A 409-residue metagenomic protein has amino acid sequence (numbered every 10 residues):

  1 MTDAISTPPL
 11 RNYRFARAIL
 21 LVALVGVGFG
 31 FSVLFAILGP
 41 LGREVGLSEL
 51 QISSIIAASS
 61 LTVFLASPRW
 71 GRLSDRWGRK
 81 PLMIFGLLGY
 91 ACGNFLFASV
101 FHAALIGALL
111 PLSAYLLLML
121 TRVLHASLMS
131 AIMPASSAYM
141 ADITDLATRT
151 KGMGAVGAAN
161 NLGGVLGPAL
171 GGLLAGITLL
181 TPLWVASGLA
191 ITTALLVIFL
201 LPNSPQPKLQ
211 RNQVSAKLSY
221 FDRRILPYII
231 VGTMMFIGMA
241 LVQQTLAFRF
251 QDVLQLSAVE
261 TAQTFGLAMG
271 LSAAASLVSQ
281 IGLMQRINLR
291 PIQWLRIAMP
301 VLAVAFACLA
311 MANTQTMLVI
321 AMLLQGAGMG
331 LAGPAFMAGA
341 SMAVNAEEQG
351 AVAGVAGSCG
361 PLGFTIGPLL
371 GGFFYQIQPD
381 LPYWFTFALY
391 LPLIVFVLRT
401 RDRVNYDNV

Functional and structural regions predicted by a protein language model:
T2-R14, P202-I230, V409: Juxtamembrane intracellular "pre-TM" segments in multi-pass secondary transporters
L10-S60, P227, V231, F236-Q255: Helix-loop boundary and gating motifs at the non-cytosolic
V25, I106-A131, M317-L331: Hydrophobic core of transmembrane alpha-helices in multi-pass small-molecule transporters, especially MFS/SLC-type
L61-L65, T264-I287: Transmembrane alpha-helices of Major Facilitator/SLC transporters
A66-R79, V278-P291, Y375: Helix-to-loop junctions at the C-terminal end of transmembrane segments in multipass secondary transporters
L88-P111, V301-N313: C-terminal ends and interior cores of transmembrane alpha-helices in multi-pass membrane transporters/permeases
T121-N160: Cytoplasmic helix-loop-helix junction between adjacent transmembrane helices in 12-TM secondary transporters
P291-F336: C-terminal transmembrane helical hairpin of 12-TM major facilitator-type secondary transporters
